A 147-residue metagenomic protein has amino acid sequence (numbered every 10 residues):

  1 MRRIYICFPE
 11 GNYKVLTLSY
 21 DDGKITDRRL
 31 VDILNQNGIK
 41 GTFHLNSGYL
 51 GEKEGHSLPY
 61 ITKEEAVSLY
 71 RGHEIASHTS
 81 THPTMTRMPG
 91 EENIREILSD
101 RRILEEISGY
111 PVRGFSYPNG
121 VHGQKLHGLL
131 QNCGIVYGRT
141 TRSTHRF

Functional and structural regions predicted by a protein language model:
M1-L18, L58-Y60: N-terminal pre-catalytic segment of deacetylase/amide-hydrolase enzymes
L18-K24, G90: Active-site-adjacent substrate/metal-binding segments within catalytic domains of carbohydrate-active enzymes
K24-I25, T81: Short, glycine/acidic-enriched loop or turn micro-motifs at the edges of active sites
V31-I33: N-terminal carbohydrate-binding/catalytic regions of secreted carbohydrate-active enzymes
N35-V136, R142-F147: Metal-dependent polysaccharide deacetylase catalytic core of the NodB/CE4 family, i.e., the active-site-bearing domain
